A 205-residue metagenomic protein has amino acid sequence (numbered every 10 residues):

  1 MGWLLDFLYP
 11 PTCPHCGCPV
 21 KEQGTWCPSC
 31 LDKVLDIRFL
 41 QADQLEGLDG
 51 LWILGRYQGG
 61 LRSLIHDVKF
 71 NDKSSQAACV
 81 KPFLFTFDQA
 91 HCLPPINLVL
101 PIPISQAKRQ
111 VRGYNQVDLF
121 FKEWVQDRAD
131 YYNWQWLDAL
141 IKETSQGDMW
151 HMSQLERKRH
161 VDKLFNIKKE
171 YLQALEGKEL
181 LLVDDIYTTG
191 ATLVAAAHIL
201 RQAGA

Functional and structural regions predicted by a protein language model:
M1-A205: Glycine-rich phosphate/pyrophosphate-handling loop used in enzymes and phosphotransfer proteins
